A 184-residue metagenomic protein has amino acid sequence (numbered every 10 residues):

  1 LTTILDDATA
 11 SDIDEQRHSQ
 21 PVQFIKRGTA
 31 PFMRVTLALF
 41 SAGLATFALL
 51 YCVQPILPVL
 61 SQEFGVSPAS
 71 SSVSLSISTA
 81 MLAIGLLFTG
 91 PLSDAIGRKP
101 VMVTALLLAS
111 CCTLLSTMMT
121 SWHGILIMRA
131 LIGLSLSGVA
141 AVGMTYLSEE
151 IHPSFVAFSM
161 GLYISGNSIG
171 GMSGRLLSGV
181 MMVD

Functional and structural regions predicted by a protein language model:
T2-A42: Cytosolic juxtamembrane N-terminal segment immediately preceding the first transmembrane helix of multi-pass
V35-P68: Extracytoplasmic
Y51, T79-L87, G171-M172: Residue-level signature of mid-helix packing/kink "hotspots" within the transmembrane helices of 12-pass Major
G65, G97, M118-G124, H152: Helix-breaking motifs and short loop linkers at transmembrane-helix boundaries and internal kinks in secondary membrane
I84-T120: Conserved MFS/SLC helix-loop-helix module at the cytosolic interface between two early adjacent transmembrane helices
C112, H123-L131: Paired small-residue
G124, L162-D184: Helix-loop-helix hairpin linking two adjacent transmembrane segments in secondary transporters
M128-G166: Cytoplasmic helix-loop-helix junction between adjacent transmembrane helices in 12-TM secondary transporters
